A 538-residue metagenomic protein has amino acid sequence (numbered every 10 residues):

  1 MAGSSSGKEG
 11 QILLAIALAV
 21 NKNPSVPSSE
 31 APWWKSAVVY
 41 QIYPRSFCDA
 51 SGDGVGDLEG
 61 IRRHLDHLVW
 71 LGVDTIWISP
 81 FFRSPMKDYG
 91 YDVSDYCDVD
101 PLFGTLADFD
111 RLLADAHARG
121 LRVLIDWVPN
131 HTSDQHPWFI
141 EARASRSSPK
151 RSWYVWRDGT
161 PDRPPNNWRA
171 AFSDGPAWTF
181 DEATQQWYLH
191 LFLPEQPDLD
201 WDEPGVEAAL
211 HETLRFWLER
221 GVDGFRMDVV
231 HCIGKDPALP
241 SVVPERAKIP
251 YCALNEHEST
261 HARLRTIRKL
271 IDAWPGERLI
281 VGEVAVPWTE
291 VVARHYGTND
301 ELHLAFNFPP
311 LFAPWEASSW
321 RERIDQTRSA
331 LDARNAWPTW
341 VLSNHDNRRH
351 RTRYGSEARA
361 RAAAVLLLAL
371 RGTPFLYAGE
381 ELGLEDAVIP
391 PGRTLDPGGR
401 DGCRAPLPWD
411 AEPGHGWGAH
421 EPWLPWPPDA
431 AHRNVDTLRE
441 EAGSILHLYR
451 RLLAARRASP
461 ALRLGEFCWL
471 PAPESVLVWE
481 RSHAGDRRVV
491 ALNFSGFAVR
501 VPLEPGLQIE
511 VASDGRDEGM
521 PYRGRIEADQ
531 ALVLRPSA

Functional and structural regions predicted by a protein language model:
M1-G10: Extreme N-terminal basic, low-complexity initiation segments that serve as generic localization/processing leaders
N21-R215, E219, C232-V286, L407: Acidic/aromatic-lined carbohydrate-recognition and catalytic surfaces of CAZymes acting on diverse glycans
W33-S36, V243-P244, Y251-C252, A262-E277 (+8 more regions): Loop/helix patches that line or flank the sugar-binding groove of alpha-linked glycan CAZymes
I76, F225-M227: Hydrophobic residues within beta-strands of alpha/beta enzymes
F494-P505: Surface-exposed beta-strand/loop patches in extracellular or lumenal glycoproteins
E504-G515: Solvent-exposed beta-hairpin/edge-strand motifs
P521-A538: C-terminal beta-strand-rich structural cap/linker in extracellular carbohydrate-active enzymes
